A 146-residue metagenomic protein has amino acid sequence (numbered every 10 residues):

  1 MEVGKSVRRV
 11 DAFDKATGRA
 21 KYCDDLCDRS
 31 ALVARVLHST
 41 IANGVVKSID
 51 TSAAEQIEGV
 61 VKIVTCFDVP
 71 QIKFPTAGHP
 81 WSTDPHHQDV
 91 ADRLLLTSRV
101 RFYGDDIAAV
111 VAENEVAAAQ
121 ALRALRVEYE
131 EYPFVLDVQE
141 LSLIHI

Functional and structural regions predicted by a protein language model:
M1-L143: Flexible, low-hydrophobicity surface segments
